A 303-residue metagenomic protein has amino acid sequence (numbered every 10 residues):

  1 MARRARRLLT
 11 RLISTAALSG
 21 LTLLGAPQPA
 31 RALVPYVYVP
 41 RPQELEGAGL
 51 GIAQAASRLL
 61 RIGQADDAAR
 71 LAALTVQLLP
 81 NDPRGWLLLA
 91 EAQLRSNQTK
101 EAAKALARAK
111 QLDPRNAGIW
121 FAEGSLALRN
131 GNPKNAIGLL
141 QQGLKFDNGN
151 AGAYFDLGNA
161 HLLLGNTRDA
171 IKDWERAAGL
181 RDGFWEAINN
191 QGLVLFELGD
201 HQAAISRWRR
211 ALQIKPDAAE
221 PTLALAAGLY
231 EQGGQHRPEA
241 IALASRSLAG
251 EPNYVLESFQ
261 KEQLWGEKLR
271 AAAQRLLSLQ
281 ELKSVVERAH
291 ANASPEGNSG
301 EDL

Functional and structural regions predicted by a protein language model:
R11-R84, V285-S294, G300-L303: N-terminal leader/linker segments that initiate helical-solenoid repeat arrays
V34-P40, L243-L303: Terminal, low-structured helical/coil segments at or just beyond the last alpha-helical repeat
A48-G49, P83-R84, A117-G118, A151-G152 (+3 more regions): Helix-start (N-cap) detector for alpha-helical repeat units in TPR-like alpha-solenoids, especially tetratricopeptide
R61-R70, R95-R108, R129-Q142, L164-R176 (+2 more regions): Structural signature of tandem alpha-helical TPR/SEL1-like repeats, specifically the intra-repeat loop/turn
I205-Q213, A219, L223-V255, E281: TPR/TPR-like (Sel1-like) alpha-helical repeat modules
